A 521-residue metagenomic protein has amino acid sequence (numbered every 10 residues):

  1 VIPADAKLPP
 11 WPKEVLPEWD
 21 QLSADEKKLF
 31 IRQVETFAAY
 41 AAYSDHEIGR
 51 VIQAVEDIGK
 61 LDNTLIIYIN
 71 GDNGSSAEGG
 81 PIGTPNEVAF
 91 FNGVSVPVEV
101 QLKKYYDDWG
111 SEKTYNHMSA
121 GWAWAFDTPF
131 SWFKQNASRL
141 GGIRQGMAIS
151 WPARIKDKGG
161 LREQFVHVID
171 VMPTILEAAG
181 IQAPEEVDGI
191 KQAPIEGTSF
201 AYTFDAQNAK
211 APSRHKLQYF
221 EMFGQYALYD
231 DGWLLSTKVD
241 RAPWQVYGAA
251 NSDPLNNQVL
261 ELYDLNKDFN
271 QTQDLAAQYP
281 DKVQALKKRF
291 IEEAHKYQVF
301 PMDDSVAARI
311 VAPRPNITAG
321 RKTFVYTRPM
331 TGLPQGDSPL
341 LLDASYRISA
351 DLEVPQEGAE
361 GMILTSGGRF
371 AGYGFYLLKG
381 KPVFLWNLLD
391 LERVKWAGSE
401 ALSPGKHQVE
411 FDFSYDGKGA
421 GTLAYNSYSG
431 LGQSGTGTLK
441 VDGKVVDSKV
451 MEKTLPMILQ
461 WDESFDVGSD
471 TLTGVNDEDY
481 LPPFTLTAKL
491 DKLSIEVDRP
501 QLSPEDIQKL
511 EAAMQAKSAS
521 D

Functional and structural regions predicted by a protein language model:
I2, I58, N73-P81, Q207-R214 (+1 more regions): Secretory-pathway/luminal and periplasmic proteins that interact with or process carbohydrate-rich
L8, I52, T64-L65, S76-F91 (+10 more regions): Short, solvent-exposed loop/turn and secondary-structure capping segments
S23-A24, Q53, V88-K210, Q258-Y263 (+3 more regions): Substrate-binding rim/cap in mid-to-C-terminal beta-strand-loop elements of soluble/periplasmic
E26-T64, S75-A77, P81-A123, F411: A long, amphipathic alpha-helix that forms part of the scaffold/cap immediately adjacent to metal-dependent active
I31-A39, W132-N136, I155-V166, A183-K191 (+8 more regions): Active-site rim elements
K60-I66, R214-H215, D230-W233, D281-K282: Loop/turn elements at helix/coil->beta-strand transitions in domains of secreted/extracellular proteins
W122-A148, F220-A276, K282, K381: C-terminal, low-complexity/hydrophilic appendages and adjacent surface loops of extracellular/periplasmic anionic
P301-D521: Extracellular glycan-associated modules
